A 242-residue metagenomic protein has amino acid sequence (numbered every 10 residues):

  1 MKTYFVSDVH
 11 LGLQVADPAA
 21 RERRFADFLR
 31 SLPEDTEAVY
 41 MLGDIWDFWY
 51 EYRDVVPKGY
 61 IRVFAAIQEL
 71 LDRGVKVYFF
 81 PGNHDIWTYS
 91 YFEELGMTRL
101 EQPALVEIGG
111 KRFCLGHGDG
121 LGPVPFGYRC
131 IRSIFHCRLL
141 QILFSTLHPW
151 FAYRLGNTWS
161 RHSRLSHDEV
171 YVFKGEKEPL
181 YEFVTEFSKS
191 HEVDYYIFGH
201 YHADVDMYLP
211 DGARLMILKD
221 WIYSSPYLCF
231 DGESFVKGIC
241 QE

Functional and structural regions predicted by a protein language model:
M1-Y4, V106-C114, L209-R214: Beta-strand-turn-beta hairpins that frame and shape the catalytic cleft of phosphate-ester-processing enzymes
K2, L11-I108: Core catalytic region of metal-dependent phosphoesterases/phosphodiesterases, especially metallo-beta-lactamase-like
V6-S7, Y40-G43, K76-N83, L115-G116 (+2 more regions): Active-site neighborhood of phospho(di)ester-bond hydrolases with catalytic His/Asp-centered motifs
D8, C240-E242: Conserved histidine-centered catalytic loops in small-molecule metabolism enzymes
H10-L11, W46-D47, D85, G120-L121 (+2 more regions): Short, solvent-exposed loop/turn segments at secondary-structure junctions
D47-E69, S163-V193: N-terminal short leaders/motifs
T98-E101, C114, D119, P125-I131 (+1 more regions): Conserved beta-sheet core of the metallophosphoesterase superfamily
G118-P179: Active-site-proximal loop/helix segment associated with metal-binding centers of metalloenzymes
